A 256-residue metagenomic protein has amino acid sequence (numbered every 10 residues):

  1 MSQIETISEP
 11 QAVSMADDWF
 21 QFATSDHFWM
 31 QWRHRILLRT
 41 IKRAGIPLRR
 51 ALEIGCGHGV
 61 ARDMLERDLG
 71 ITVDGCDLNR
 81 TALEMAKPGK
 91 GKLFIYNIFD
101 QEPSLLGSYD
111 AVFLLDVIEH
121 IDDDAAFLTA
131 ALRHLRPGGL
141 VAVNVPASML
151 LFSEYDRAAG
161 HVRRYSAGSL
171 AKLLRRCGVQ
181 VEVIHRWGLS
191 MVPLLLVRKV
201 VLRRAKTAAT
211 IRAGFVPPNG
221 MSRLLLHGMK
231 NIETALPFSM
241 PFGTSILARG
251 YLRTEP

Functional and structural regions predicted by a protein language model:
M1-L115, A125-L128, R212-S222, H227 (+3 more regions): Conserved N-terminal segment of class I S-adenosyl-L-methionine
F20-T24, V141-R163, A167-L173: Short, glycine-/aromatic-enriched active-site segment of Class I SAM-dependent methyltransferases
A82, E102, M149-L151, S190: Feature marks short, surface-exposed loop/turn motifs that line or immediately flank catalytic pockets and channel
D116, H120: A short His-aromatic
D122-A126, S153: Short N-terminal helix/helix-N-cap motif within the alpha/beta-hydrolase-1
A126-L140: A short glycine-rich, Lys/Arg-flanked "PGG" loop and its adjoining helix->strand segment in the class I
V179-L189: Conserved S-adenosyl-L-methionine
S190-R204, A209-I211, V216: Active-site-adjacent helix/loop segment of glycosyltransferases that harbors family-specific signature motifs
